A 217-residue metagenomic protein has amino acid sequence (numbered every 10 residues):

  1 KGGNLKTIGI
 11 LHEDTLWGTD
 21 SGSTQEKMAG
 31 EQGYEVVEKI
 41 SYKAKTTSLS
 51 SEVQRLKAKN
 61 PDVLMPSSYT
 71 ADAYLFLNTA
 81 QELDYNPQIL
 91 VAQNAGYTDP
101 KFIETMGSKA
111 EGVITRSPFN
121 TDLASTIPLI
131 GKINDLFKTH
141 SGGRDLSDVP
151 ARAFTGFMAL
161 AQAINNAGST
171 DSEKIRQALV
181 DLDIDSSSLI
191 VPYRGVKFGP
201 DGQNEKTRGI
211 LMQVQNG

Functional and structural regions predicted by a protein language model:
K1-G217: Extracytosolic ligand-binding ectodomains
